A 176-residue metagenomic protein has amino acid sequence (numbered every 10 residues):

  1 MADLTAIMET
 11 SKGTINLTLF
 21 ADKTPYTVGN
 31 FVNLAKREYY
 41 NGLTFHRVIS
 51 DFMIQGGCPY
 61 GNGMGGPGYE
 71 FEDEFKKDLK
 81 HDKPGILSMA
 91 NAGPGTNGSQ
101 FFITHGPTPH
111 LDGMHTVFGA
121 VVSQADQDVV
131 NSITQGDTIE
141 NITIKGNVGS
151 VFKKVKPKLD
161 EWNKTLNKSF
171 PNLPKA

Functional and structural regions predicted by a protein language model:
M1-A176: Cyclophilin-like peptidyl-prolyl cis-trans isomerases
